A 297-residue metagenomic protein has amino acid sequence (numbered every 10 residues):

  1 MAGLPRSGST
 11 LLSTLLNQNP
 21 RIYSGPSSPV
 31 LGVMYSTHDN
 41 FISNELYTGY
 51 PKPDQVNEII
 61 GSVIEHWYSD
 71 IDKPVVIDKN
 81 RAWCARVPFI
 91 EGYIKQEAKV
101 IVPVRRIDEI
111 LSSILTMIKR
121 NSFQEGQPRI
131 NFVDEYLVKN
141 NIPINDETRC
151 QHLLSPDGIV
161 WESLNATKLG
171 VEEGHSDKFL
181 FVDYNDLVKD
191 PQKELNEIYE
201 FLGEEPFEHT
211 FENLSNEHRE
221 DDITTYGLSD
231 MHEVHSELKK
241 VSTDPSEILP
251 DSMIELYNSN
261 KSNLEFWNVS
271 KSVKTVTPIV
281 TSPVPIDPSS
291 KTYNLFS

Functional and structural regions predicted by a protein language model:
M1-D70, D221, L228, S297: PAPS-dependent sulfotransferase catalytic core
M1-G3, V76-K79, V102-V104, F181-D183: Short beta-strand segments
G8-I22, I90-K95, L115, F181-P206 (+1 more regions): PAPS/PAP-binding and catalytic site of the sulfotransferase fold
P29-V30, R105-I110, L187-V188: Conserved nucleotide-binding/hydrolysis micro-motifs of P-loop NTPases
Y35-N40, I90, S112-T116, S122-F123 (+2 more regions): Short aromatic-enriched loop/helix-cap "lid" or pocket-rim segments at secondary-structure transitions that line
I59, V63-F89: Glycine-rich phosphate-binding loop used to anchor ATP phosphates in small-molecule kinases, encompassing both
K79, I90-M117: Conserved phosphate-donor/acceptor-positioning beta-strand/loop module used by diverse small-molecule
D134-D157, L164-F181, Q192-K193, E197-S297: PAPS-dependent sulfotransferases, especially Golgi type II membrane carbohydrate sulfotransferases
